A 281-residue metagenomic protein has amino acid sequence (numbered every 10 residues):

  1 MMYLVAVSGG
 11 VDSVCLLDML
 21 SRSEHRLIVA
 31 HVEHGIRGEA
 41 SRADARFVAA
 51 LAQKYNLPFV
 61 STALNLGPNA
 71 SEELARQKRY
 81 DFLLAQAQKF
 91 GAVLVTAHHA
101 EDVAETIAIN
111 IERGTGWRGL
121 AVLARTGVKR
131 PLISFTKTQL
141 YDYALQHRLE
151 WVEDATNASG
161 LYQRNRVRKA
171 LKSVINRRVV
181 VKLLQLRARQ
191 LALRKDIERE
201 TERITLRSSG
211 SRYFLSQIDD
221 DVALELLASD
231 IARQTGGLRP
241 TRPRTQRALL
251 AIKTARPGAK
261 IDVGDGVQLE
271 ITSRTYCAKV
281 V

Functional and structural regions predicted by a protein language model:
M1-G9, I28, L64, K78 (+1 more regions): AMP-forming adenylation/ATP pyrophosphatase catalytic core
M1-R113, T138-Q139, L145-Q146: ATP-dependent adenylation/nucleotidyltransferase module used to activate substrates
R37-E39, G160, R247, A251: Short, small-residue-enriched loops and turns at beta-alpha junctions that line or gate enzyme active sites
R42, L74, R166-V167, E198 (+1 more regions): Surface-exposed beta-strand edges and their flanking turn/coil or helix-capping segments
F59, Q139-D142, Q146-T156, D262-V280: A broadly tuned preference for mixed-charge, low-complexity surface segments
K89-G91, V103, G114-T115, L250-I252 (+1 more regions): Short amphipathic alpha-helical surface micro-motifs
A97-R239: Flexible helical/loop "lid" subdomain adjacent to adenine-nucleotide binding pockets
